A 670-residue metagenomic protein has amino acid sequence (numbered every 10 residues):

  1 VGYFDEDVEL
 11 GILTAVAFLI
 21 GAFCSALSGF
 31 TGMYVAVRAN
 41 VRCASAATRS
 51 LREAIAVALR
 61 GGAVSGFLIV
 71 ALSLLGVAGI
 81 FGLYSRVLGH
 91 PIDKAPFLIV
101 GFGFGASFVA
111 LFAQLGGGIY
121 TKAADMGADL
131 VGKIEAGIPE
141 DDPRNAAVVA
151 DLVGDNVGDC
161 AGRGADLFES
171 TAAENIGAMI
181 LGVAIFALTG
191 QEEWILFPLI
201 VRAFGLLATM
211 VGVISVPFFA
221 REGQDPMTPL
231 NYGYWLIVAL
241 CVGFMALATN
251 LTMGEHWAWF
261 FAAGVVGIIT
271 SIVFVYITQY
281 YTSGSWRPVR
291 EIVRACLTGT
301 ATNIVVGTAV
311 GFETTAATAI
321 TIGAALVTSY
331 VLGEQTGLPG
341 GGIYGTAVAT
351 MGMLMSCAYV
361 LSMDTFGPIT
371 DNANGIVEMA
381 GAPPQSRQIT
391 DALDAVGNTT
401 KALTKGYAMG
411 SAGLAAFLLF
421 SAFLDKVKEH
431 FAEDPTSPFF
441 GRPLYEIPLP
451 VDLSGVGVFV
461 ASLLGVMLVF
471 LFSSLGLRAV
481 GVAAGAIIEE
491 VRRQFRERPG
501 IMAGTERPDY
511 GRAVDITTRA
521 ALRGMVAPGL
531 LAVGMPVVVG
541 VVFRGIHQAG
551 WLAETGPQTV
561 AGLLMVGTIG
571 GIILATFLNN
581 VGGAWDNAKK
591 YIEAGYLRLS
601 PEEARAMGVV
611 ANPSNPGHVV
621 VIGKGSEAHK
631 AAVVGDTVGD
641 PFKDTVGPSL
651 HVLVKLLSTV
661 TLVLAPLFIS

Functional and structural regions predicted by a protein language model:
V1-S670: Hydrophobic packing and interface segments
